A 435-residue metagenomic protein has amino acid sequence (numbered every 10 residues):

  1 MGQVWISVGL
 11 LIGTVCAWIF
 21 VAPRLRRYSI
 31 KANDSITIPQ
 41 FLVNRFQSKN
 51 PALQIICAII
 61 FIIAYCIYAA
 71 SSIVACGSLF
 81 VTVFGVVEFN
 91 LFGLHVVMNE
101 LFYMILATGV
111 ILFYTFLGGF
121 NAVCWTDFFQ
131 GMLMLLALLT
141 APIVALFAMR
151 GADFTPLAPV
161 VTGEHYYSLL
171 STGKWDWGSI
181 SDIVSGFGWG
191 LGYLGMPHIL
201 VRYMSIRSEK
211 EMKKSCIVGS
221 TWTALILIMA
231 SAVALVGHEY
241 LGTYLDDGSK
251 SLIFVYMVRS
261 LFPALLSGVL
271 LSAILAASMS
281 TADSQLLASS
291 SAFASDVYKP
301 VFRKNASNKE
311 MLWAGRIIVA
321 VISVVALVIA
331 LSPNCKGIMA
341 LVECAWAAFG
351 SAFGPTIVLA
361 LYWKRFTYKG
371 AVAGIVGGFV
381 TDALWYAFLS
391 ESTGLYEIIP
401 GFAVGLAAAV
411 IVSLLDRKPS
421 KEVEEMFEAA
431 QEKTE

Functional and structural regions predicted by a protein language model:
M1-D34, W177-G192, I199-G242, M257-T281: Membrane-interface helix-loop-helix modules in multi-pass membrane proteins
V4-T115, G188-W189, A276-D283, G315: Helix-loop-helix module between adjacent transmembrane segments
N33-P39, V43-K49, G118-G131, G195-I228 (+6 more regions): Hydrophobic, small-residue-rich membrane helices and short re-entrant helix-turn-helix hairpins that build
R45-I55, V97-I105, A294-N334: Loop-to-transmembrane helix boundary motifs in multi-pass membrane proteins
C57-S72, L133-M149, I183-L194, E209-L241 (+3 more regions): Selective recognition of specific alpha-helical transmembrane segments in multi-pass small-molecule
A69-F92, N99-F102, F116, G131-L170 (+2 more regions): Hydrophobic alpha-helical segments and their helix-loop junctions in multi-pass secondary transporters
G370-T381, F427: Central hydrophobic cores of alpha-helical transmembrane segments in multi-pass integral membrane proteins
S390-E435: Terminal cytosolic tails of multi-pass membrane transporters, especially the segment immediately following the final
